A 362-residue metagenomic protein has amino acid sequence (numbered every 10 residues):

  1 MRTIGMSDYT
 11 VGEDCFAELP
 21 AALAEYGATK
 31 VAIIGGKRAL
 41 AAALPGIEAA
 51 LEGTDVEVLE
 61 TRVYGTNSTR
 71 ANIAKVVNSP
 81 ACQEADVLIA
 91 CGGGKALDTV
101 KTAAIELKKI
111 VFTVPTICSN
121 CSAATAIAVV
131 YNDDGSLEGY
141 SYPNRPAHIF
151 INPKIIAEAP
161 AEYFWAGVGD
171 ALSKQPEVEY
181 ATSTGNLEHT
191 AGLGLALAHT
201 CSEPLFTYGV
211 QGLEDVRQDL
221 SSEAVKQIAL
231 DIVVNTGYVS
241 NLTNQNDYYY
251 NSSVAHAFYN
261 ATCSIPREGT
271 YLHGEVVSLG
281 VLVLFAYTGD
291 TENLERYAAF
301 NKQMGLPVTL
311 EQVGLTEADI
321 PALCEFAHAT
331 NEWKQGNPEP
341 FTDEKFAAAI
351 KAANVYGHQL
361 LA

Functional and structural regions predicted by a protein language model:
M1-E84, L310: ATP/NTP phosphate-donor binding region
R2, E18, D290-A362: C-terminal charged capping/lid subdomain of soluble metabolic enzymes
F16, L40-L44, R70, K95-T102 (+2 more regions): Short glycine/serine/threonine-rich phosphate/pyrophosphate-binding segments that cradle anionic phosphate groups
A24, E52-V56, G135, K154-I156 (+9 more regions): Generic secondary-structure signature for well-ordered alpha-helical cores
P80-A103, L107-C118: A short, small-residue-rich loop immediately preceding and capping a beta-strand
I105-A198: A glycine/threonine-rich phosphate-anchoring loop and its flanking beta-alpha core in nucleotide/phosphate-binding
E188-A299: Active-site segments that bind and position negatively charged phosphate/pyrophosphate groups
